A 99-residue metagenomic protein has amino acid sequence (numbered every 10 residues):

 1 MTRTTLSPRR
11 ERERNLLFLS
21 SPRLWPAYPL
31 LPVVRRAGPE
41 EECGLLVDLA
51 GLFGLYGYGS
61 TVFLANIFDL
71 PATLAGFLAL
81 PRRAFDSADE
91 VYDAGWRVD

Functional and structural regions predicted by a protein language model:
M1-D99: Terminus-proximal functional modules
